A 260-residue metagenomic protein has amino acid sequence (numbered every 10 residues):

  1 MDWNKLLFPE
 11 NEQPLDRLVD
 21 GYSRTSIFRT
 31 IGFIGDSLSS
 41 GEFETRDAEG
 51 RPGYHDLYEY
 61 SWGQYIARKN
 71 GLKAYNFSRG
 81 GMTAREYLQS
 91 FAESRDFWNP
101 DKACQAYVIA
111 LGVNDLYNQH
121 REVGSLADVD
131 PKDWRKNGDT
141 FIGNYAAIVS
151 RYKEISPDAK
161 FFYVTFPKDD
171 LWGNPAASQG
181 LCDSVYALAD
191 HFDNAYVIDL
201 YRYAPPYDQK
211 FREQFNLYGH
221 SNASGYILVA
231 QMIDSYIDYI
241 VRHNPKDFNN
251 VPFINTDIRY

Functional and structural regions predicted by a protein language model:
D2-S78, D96-N99, K246: Serine-esterase "nucleophile elbow" of acetyl-processing enzymes
T30-G35, S39, K73-S78, Q105-A110 (+2 more regions): Structural recognition of the beta-strand scaffold that forms the well-ordered cores of secreted hydrolase catalytic
S37-S40, R79-R85, V113-N118, P167-L171 (+1 more regions): Solvent-exposed loop/turn segments at secondary-structure junctions within structured extracellular/periplasmic domains
G50-Y60, V129-T140, G219: A short acidic, glycine-rich active-site loop that binds or catalyzes chemistry on phosphate/adenosine moieties
E59-S61, Y87-P100, A146-R151, D183: Alpha-helical scaffolding within the catalytic cores of extracellular/periplasmic polymer-degrading hydrolases
Y65-K73, A147-F162, S184-I198, I240: A structural motif corresponding to the C-terminal end of an alpha-helix and its immediate exit/capping segment
E86-D139, D169: Oxyanion-hole/transition-state-stabilizing segment in secreted/luminal serine hydrolases and related acyltransferases
F166-Y260: Catalytic His-Asp segment of secreted/periplasmic serine-dependent ester chemistry enzymes
